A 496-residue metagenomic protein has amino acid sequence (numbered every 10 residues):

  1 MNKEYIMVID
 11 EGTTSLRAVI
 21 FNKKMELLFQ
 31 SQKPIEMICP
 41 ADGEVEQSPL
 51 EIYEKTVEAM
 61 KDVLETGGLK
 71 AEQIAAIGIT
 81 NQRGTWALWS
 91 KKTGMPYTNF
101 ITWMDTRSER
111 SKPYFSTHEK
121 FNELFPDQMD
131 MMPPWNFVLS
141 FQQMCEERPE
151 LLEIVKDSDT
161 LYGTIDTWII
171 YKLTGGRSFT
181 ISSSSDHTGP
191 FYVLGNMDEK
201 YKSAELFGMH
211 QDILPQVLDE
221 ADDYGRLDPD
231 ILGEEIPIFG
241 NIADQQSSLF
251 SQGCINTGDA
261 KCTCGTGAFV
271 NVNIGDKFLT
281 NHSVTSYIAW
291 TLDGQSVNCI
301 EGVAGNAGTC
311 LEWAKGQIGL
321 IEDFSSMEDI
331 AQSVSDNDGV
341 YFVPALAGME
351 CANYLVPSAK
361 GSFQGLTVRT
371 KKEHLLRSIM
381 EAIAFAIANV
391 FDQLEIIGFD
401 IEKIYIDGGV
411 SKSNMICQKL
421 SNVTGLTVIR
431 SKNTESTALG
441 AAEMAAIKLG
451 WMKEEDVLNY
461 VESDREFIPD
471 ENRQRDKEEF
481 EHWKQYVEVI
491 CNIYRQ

Functional and structural regions predicted by a protein language model:
M1-Q32, C39, A75-S116, E150 (+2 more regions): Glycine/Thr-rich phosphate-binding loops that ligate phosphate moieties of nucleotide and other phosphorylated ligands
E11-T13, L124-Q245, L311, K315-G316 (+3 more regions): Gly/Ser/Thr-rich active-site cleft segment
F21-N22, A87-S90, M144-E146, Y171-T174 (+4 more regions): Short beta-strand-to-turn element immediately C-terminal to the catalytic PLP-Schiff-base lysine in fold type I
S31-A71, S116: N-terminal phosphate-binding loop and adjacent alpha-helix
V45, F121-M132, S296, D470: Short glycine/proline- and acidic residue-enriched helix-loop micro-motifs that form flexible lids or anion-recognition
Q47, A75-N81, I101-M104, Q128-N136 (+8 more regions): Active-site nucleophile and cofactor-binding loops and adjacent substrate-binding regions of central metabolic enzymes
T56-A75, R148-V155, Y201-Q211, V390-E402: Phosphate/pyrophosphate-binding loops at sites that engage ATP/ADP/AMP, CoA/4′-phosphopantetheine, polyphosphate
S185-Q295, G305-T309, A314, E322-S325 (+5 more regions): ATP-dependent carbohydrate kinase catalytic cores
